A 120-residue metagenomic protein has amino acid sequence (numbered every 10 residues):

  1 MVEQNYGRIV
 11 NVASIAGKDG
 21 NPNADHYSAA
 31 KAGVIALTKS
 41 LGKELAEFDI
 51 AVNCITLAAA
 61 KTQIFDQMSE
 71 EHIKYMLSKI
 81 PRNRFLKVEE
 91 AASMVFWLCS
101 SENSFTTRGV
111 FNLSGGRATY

Functional and structural regions predicted by a protein language model:
S14: Residue(s) in the substrate-gating loop at a strand-loop-helix junction that position the organic substrate next
K18, V52, T56-D66: Short, flexible catalytic-loop segment of classical short-chain dehydrogenase/reductase
D19, F96, T107-Y120: Short C-terminal tail/terminal secondary-structure segment of NAD(P)H-dependent dehydrogenase/reductase domains
Y27, I35: Catalytic tyrosine of NAD(P)H-dependent dehydrogenase/reductases that use a Tyr as the general acid/base
A30, T38: Active-site helix of classical SDR
K43-E47, S104: Alpha-helical segment proximal to the catalytic Tyr-Lys
D66-I80: A short C-terminal helix-loop "cap" of Rossmann-like NAD(P)-dependent dehydrogenase/epimerase domains
I80-A91: A conserved structural motif in NAD(P)-dependent oxidoreductases
